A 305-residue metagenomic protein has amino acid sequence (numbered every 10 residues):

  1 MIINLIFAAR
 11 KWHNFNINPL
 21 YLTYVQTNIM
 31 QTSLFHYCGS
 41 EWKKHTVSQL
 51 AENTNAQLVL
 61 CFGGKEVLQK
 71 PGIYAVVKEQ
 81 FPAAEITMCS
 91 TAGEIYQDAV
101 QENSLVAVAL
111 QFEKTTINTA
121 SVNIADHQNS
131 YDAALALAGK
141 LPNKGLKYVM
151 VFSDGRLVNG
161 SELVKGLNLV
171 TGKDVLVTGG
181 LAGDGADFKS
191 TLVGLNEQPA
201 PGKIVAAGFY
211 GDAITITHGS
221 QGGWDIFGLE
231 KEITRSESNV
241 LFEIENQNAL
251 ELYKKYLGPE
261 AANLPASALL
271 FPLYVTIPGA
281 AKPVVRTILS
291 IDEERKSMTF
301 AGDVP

Functional and structural regions predicted by a protein language model:
A8-A9, V25: Acidic, Ala/Val/Gly-enriched low-complexity intrinsically disordered segments
F15-N16, L141: Hydrophobic alpha-helical elements and their junctions with loops/disorder across both membrane and soluble proteins
I17-P19, A186: Residue-level recognition of conserved structural "scaffold" positions that shape functional pockets and channels
N28-Q80, A84-E85, C89-P305: Small-residue-enriched flexible segments
